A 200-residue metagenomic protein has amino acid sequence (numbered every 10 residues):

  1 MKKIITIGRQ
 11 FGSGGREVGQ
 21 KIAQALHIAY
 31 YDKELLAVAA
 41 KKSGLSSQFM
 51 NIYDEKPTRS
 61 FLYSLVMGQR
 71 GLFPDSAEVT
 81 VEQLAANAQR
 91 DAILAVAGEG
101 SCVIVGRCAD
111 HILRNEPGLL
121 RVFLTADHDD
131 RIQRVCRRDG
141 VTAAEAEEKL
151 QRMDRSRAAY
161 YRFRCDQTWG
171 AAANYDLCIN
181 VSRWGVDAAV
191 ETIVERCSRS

Functional and structural regions predicted by a protein language model:
K2-I4: Extreme N-terminal starter segment of soluble prokaryotic enzymes
T6-I22: Glycine-rich phosphate-binding P-loop
A29-A40: Short beta-strand-centered segment that lines the nucleotide-binding/catalytic pocket of NTP-utilizing
A40-S101: ATP-dependent small-molecule kinase phosphotransfer cores that center on conserved nucleotide phosphate-binding segments
S60-L65, T142-D187: Small-molecule kinase domains that catalyze NTP-dependent phosphoryl transfer to phosphate-bearing small molecules
V96, C102, A109-N115: RNA pseudouridine synthases
N115-Q151: Conserved phosphate-donor/acceptor-positioning beta-strand/loop module used by diverse small-molecule
